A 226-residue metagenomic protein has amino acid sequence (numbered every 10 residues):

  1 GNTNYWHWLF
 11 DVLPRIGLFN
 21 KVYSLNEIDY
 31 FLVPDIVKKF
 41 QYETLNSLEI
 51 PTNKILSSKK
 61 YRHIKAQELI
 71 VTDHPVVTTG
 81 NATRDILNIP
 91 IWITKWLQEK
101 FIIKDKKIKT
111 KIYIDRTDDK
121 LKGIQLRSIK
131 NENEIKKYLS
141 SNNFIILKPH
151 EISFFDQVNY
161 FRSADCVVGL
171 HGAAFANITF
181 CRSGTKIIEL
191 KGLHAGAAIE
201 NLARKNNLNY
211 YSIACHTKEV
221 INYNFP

Functional and structural regions predicted by a protein language model:
G1-P226: The feature primarily captures lumenal catalytic ectodomains of type II secretory-pathway glycosyltransferases
